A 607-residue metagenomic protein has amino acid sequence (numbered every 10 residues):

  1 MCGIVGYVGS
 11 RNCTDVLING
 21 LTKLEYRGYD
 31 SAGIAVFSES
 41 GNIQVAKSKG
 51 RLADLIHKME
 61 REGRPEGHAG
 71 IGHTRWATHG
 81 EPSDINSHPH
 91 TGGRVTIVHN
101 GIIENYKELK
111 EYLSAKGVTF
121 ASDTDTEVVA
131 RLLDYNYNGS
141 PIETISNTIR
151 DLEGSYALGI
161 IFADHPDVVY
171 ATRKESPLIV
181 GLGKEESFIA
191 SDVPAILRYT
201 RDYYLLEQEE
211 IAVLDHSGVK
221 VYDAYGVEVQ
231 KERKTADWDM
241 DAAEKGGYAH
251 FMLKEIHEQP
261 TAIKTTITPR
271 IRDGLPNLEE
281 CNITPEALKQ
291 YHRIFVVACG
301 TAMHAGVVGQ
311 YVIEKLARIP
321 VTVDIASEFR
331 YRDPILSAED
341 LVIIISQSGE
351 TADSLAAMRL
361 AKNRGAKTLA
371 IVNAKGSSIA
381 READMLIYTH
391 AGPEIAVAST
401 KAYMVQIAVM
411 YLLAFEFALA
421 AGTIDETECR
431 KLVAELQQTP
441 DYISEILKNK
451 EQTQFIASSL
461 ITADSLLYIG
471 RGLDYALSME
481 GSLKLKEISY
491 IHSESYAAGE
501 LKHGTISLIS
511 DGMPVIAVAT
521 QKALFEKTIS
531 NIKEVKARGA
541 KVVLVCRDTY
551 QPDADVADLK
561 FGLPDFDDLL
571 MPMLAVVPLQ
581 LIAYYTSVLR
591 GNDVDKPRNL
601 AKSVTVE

Functional and structural regions predicted by a protein language model:
M1-K245, A249, T261-H292, Y331 (+4 more regions): Conserved short alpha-helical segments that host acidic/polar catalytic motifs at enzyme active sites
H68-I85, R272-E286, G309-I345, T351 (+1 more regions): Glycine-rich oxoanion-binding loops at beta->alpha junctions
P89, Y170-A171, Y203-Y204, I211-V213 (+12 more regions): Replace "in large, NTP-powered and nucleic-acid-processing enzymes" with "in large, NTP-powered factors and other
D125-V128, A305, G309, V405-M410 (+3 more regions): Catalytic-loop motifs flanking and including active-site residues across diverse enzymes
G181, A305-G306, T322-V323, A352-L355 (+9 more regions): Extended hydrophobic-aromatic, low-complexity segments
G226, K541, A554-V556, F566-E607: Generic C-terminus detector
Q259-I263, I267-F295, M385-P514, S587-E607: Active-site phosphate/pyrophosphate-binding segments
K289-K431, E435-Q438, V518-F561, I582: Glycine-rich phosphate-binding loops that contact phosphosugars or nucleotide phosphates
